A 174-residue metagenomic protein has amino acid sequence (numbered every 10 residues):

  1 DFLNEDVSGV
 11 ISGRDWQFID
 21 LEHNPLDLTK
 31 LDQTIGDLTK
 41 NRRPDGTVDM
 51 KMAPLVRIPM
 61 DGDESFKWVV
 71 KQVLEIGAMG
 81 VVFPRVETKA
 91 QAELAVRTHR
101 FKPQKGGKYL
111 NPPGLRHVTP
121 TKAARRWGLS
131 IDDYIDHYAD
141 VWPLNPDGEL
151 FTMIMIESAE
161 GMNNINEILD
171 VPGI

Functional and structural regions predicted by a protein language model:
D1-I174: Expand to "…catalyze enediolate/carbanion chemistry for C-C bond making/breaking, isomerization, decarboxylation
